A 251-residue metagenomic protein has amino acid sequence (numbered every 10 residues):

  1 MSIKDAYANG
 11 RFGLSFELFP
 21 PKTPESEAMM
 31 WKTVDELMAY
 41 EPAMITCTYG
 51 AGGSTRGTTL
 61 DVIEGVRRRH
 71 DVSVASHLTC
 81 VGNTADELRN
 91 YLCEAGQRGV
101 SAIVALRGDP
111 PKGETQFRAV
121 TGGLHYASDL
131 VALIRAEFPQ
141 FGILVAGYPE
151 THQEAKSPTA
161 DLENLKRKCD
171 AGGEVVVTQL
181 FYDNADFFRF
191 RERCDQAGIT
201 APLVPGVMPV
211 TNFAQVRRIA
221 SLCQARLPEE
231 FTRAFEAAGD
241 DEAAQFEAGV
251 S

Functional and structural regions predicted by a protein language model:
M1-F16, T23, R67, L133: N-terminal amphipathic alpha-helix/helix-capping segment at the start of soluble metabolic enzymes
I3-K4, E27-E36, Y40, G52-V72: Glycine-rich, positively charged N-terminal anion/phosphate-binding segment
F12-P20, A43-C47, V74-L78, I103-A105 (+4 more regions): Hydrophobic faces of well-ordered beta-strands that scaffold small-molecule active sites in alpha/beta enzyme cores
G13-W31, V74-D86, G142-A160, E236-V250: Active-site mouth loops of central-metabolism enzymes
P21-P24, E41-V62, D109-G122, E174-F190: Glycine-rich, proline-tolerant flexible connector loops at the mouths of alpha/beta enzymes
M29, C80-Q97, T121-H125: Glycine-rich anion/phosphate-binding loops
T121-Y148, A197-V250: Active-site pocket-lining/capping segments in soluble small-molecule metabolic enzymes
D129, E154-A171: Active-site glycine-rich loop that binds ribose-phosphate moieties when present
